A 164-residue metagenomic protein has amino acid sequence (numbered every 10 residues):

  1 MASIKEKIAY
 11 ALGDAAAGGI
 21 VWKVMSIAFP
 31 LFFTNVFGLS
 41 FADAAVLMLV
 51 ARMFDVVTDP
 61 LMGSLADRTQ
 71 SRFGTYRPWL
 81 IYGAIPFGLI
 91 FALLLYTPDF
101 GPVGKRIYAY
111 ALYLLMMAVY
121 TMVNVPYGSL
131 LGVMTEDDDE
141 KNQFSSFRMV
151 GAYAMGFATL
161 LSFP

Functional and structural regions predicted by a protein language model:
M1-P164: Membrane-embedded alpha-helical bundles of multi-pass transporters/translocases, especially carrier/permease families
